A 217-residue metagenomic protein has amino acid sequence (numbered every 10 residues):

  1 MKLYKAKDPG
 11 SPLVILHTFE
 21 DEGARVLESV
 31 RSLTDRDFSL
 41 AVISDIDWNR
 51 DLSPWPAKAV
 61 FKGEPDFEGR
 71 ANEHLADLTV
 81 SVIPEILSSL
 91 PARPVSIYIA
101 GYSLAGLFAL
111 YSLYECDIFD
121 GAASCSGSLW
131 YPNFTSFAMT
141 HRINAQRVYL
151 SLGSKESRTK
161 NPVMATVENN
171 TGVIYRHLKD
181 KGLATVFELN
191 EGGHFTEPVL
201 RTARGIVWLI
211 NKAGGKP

Functional and structural regions predicted by a protein language model:
K2, D8-P91: Serine-hydrolase catalytic machinery in alpha/beta-hydrolase-like enzymes
L16-E20, S126, L152: The conserved beta1-alpha1 loop
V30-R31, L113, Y175: A conserved amphipathic alpha-helix that caps or lines the catalytic cleft of carbohydrate- and lipid-modifying enzymes
K62, K181, A213-P217: Alpha/beta-hydrolase-fold serine-hydrolase catalytic core, especially in secreted/extracellular enzymes
S96-G101, C125: Short beta-strand immediately N-terminal to the catalytic nucleophile in serine-hydrolase-like folds
A100-A105, A109: Gly/Ala-rich beta-loop-alpha elbow adjacent to hydrolase catalytic centers
Y111-G121: Conserved hydrolase catalytic core segment
L129-I210: The feature captures the conserved acid-bearing segment of alpha/beta-hydrolase catalytic domains
